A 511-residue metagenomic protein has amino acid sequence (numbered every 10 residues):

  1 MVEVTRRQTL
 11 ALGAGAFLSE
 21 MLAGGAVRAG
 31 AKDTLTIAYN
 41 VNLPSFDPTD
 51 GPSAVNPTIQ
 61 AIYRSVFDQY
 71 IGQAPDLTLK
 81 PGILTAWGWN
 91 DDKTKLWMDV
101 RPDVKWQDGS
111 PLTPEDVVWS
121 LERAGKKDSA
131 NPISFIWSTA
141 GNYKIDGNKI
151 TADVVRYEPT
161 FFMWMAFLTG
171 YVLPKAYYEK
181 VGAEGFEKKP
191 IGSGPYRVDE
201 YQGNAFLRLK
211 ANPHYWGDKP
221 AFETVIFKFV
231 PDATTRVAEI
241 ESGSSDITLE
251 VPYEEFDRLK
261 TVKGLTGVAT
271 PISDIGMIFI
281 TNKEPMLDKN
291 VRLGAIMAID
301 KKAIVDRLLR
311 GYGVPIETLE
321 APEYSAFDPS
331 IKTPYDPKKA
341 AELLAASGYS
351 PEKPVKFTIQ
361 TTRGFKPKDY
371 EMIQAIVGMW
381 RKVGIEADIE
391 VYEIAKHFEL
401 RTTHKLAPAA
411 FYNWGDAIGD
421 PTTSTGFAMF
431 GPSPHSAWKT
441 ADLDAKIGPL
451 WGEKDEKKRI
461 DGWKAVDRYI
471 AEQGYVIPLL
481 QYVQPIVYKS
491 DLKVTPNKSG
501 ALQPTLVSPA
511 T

Functional and structural regions predicted by a protein language model:
A16-E20, V27, D33, Q202 (+3 more regions): Detector for C-terminal structural segments
A38-D91, E122, K189-G192: N-terminal lobe/hinge region of extracytoplasmic solute-binding protein
V41-Q60, I83-L84, S110, Y157 (+4 more regions): A structural "hinge/loop" feature
N56, R64, A74, T78 (+5 more regions): Gly/Pro-rich hinge or "lid" segments in bacterial periplasmic/extracellular proteins
T85-A130, T151-D153, E239, P285-M286: Aromatic- and charge-enriched surface segment that lines or borders ligand/interaction sites
G88, D99, I133-Y177: Surface-exposed binding/hinge segments that line and control ligand-binding clefts or catalytic entry sites
K210-P213, T261, L287-G378, K382 (+2 more regions): Append "and occasionally in soluble cytosolic enzymes with long acidic Gly/Pro-rich linkers
N212-R258, E386: Ligand-site clamp/hinge motif
